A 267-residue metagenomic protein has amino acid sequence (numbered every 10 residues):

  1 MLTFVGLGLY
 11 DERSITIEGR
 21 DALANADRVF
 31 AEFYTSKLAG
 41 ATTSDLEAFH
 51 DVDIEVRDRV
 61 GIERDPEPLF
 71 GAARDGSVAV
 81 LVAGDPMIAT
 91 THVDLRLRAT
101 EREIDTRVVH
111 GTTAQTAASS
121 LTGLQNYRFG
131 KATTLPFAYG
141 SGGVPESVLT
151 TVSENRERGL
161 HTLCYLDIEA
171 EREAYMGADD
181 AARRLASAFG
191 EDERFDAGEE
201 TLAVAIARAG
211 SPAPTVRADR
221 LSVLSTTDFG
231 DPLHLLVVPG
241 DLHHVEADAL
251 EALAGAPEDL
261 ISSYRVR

Functional and structural regions predicted by a protein language model:
M1-D105, V109: Class I S-adenosyl-L-methionine
M1-T3, D27-R28, D53, S77-V80 (+6 more regions): Structural motif
Y10, Y127-G130, D219: Residue-level signal for pocket-adjacent positions within structured domains
D45, P68, A72, R98 (+4 more regions): Alpha-helical scaffold segments in soluble metabolic enzymes
V60-P66, A114, E171-R172, G210-A213: A short acidic, often aromatic-flanked loop/helix-cap motif at beta-alpha or helix-coil junctions that lines enzyme
E67-D75, S120-Q125, G143-S147, V216-V223: Short, surface-exposed amphipathic charged segments that create phosphate/polyanion-binding patches used for binding
G84-H161: Class I SAM-dependent methyltransferase SAM-binding "motif I" and its flanking Rossmann-like core
R156-R267: A contiguous loop/helix-start segment that scaffolds small-molecule binding in enzyme catalytic cores
